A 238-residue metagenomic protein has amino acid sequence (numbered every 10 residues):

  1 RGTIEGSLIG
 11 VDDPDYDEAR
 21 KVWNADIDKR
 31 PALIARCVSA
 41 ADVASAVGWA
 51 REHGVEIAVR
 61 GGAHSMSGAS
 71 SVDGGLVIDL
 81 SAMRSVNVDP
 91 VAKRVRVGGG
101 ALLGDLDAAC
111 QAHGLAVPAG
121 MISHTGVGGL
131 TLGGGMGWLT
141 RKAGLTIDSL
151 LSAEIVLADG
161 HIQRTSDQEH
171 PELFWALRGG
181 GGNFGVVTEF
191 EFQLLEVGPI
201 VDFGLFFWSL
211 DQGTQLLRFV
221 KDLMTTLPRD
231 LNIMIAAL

Functional and structural regions predicted by a protein language model:
R1-G137, R141-K142, D202-F206, Q212-L217 (+1 more regions): N-terminal accessory segments
R30-P31, L150, V187: A broad structural signal for short, well-ordered beta-strand segments within beta-sheet-rich domains
N87, L151-E154: Residues embedded in well-ordered beta-strands within globular domains across many folds
A116, A153-E154, A158-L238: C-terminal cap/substrate-recognition region of VAO/PCMH-type FAD-linked oxidoreductases
A143-D148: Short loop/turn motifs at secondary-structure junctions and domain boundaries
